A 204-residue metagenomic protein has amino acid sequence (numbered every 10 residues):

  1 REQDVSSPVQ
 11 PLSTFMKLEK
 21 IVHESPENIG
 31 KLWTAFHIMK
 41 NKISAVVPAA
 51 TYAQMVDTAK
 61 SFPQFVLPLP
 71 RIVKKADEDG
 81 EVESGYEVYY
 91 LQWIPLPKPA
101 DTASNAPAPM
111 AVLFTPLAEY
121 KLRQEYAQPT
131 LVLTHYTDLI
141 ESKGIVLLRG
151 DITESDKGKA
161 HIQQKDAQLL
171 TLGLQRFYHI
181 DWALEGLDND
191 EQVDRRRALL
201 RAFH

Functional and structural regions predicted by a protein language model:
R1-V88: Charge-rich, low-complexity N-terminal segments
S61-P63, P70-H204: Extended amphipathic alpha-helical regions
